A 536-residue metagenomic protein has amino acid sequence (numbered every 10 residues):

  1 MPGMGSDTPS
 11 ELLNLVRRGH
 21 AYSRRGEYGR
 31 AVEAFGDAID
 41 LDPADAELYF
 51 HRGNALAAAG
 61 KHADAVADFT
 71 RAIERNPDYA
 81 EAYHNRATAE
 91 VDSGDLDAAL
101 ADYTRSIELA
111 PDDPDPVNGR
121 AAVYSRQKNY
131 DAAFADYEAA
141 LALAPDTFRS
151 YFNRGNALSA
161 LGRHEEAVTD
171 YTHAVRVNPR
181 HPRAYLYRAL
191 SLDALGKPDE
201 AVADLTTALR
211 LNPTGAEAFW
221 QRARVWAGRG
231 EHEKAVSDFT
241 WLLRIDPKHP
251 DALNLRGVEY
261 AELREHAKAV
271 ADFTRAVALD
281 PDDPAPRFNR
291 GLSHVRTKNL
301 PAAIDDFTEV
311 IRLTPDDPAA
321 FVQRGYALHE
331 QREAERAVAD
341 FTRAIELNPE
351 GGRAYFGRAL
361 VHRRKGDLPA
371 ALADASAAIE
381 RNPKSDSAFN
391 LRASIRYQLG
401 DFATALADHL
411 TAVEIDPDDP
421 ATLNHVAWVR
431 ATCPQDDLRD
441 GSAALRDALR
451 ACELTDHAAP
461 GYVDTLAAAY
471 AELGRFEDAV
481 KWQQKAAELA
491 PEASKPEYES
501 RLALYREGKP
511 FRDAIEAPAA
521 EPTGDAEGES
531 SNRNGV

Functional and structural regions predicted by a protein language model:
P2-L12, R18, Q435-S442, R450 (+3 more regions): Terminal, low-structured helical/coil segments at or just beyond the last alpha-helical repeat
D7, L41, R75, L109 (+11 more regions): Structural marker of alpha-solenoid helical repeat scaffolds
L13-R24, E47-A58, E81-D92, D115-R126 (+11 more regions): Conserved alpha-helical positions within TPR/SEL1-like repeat arrays
A38, R71-A72, R105-S106, A139-A140 (+10 more regions): Canonical positions in the second alpha-helix
A59, S93, A194, K365 (+3 more regions): Glycine-centered coil turns and helix-coil junctions that link the paired helices within alpha-helical repeat units
